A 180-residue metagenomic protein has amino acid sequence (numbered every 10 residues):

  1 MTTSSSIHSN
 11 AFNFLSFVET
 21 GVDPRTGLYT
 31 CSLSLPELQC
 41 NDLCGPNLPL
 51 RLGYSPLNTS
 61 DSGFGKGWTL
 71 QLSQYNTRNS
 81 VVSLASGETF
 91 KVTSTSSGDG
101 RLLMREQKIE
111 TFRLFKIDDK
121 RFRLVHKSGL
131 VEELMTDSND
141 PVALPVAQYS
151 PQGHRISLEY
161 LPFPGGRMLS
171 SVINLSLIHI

Functional and structural regions predicted by a protein language model:
M1-I178: Surface-exposed recognition patches
